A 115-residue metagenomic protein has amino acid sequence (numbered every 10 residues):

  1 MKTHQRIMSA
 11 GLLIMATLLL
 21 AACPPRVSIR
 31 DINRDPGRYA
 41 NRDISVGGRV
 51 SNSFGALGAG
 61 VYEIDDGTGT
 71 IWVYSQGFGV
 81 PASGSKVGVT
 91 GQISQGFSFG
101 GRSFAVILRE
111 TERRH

Functional and structural regions predicted by a protein language model:
M1-C23: Sec-dependent bacterial lipoprotein signal peptides
T17-H115: OB-fold and OB-like single-stranded nucleic-acid-recognition modules and their adjacent interaction interfaces
